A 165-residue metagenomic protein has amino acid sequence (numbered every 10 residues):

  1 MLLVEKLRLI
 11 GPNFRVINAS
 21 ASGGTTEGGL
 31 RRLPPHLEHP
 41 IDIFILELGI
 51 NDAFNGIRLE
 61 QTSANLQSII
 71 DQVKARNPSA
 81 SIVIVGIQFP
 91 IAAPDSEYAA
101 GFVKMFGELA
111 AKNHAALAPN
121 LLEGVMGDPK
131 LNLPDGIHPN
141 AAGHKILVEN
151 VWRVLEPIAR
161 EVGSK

Functional and structural regions predicted by a protein language model:
M1: Short amphipathic alpha-helical segment that frequently serves as the phosphate-/nucleotide-binding helix
E5-I10, R15, G28-K165: Alpha-helical cap/lid subdomain in secreted, periplasmic, or secretory-pathway luminal O-acyl-processing enzymes
I17-T25: Short beta->alpha junction loops
